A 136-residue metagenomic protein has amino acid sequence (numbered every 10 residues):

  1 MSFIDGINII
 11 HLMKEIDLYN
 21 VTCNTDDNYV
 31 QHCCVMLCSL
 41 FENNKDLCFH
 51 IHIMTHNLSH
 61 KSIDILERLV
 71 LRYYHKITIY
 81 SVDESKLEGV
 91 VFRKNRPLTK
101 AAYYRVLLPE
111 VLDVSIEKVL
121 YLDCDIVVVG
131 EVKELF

Functional and structural regions predicted by a protein language model:
M1-C38: N-proximal low-complexity "stem/linker" segments adjacent to membrane-targeting elements
S39-L47: Short, acidic, metal-binding catalytic loop of nucleotide-sugar glycosyltransferases
F49-N57: Short internal beta-strands
K61-Y73: Short, aromatic/basic amphipathic alpha-helical patches
V70-E110: Active-site-proximal specificity loops/subdomain of glycosyltransferases
V119: Short aromatic/hydrophobic "clamp" motif used to bind/position activated sugar donors
L122: Catalytic metal- and UDP-sugar-binding loop of GT-A-like glycosyltransferases, i.e., residues flanking the conserved
I126-F136: Conserved donor-nucleotide/metal-binding helix-loop-beta segment in metal-dependent transferases, i.e., the alpha-helix
